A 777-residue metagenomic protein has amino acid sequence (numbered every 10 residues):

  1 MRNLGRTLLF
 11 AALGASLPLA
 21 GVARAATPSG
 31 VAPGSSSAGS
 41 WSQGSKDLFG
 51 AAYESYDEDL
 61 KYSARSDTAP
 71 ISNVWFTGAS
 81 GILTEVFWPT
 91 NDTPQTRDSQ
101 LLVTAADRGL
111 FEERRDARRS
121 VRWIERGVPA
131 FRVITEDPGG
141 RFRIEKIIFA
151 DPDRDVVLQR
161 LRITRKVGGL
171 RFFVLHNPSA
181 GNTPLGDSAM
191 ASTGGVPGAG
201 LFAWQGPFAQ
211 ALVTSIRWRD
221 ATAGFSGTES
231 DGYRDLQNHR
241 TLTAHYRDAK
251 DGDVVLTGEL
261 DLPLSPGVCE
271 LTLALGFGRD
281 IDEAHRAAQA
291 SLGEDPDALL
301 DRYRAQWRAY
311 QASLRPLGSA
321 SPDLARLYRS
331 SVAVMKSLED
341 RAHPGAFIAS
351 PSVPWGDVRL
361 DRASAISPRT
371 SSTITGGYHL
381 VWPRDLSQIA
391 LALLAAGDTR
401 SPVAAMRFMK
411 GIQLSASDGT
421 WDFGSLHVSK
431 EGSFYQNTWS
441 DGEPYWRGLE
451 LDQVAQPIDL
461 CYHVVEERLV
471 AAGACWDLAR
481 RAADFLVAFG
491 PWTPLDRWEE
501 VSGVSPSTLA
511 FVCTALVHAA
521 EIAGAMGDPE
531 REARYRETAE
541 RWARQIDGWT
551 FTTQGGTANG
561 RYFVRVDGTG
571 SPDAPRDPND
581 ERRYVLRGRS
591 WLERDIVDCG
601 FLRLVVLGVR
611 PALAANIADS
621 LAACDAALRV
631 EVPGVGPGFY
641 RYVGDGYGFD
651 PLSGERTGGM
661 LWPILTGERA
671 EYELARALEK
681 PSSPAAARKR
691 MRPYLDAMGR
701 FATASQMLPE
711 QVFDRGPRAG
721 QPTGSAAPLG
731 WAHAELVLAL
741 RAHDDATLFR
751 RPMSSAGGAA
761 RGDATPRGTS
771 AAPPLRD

Functional and structural regions predicted by a protein language model:
T7-A20: Bacterial N-terminal signal peptides
V22-L327, G377-Y378, D385, L391-R400 (+2 more regions): Terminal accessory carbohydrate-recognition/targeting modules of carbohydrate-active enzymes
G30-A52, E339, S352, W492 (+4 more regions): Non-catalytic carbohydrate-binding regions of carbohydrate-active enzymes
Y53, D59-T68, Y310-S321, V358-S387 (+8 more regions): Solvent-exposed loop and edge beta-strand segments that line ligand/cofactor-binding and catalytic clefts
S120-R132, H343-T373, L380-V381, L394-V487 (+1 more regions): Helix-terminus loop motifs that line ligand-binding clefts
R162-T164, A312-A320, A333-L338, S387-R400 (+5 more regions): Well-ordered alpha-helical scaffold segments within catalytic/enzyme domains
P184, A203-Y233, S319, A325-L327 (+6 more regions): Extended ligand-binding clefts on enzyme/binding-domain cores
A287-Y303, D323-S330, G397-L414, P457 (+5 more regions): Extended, well-ordered alpha-helical scaffold segments
